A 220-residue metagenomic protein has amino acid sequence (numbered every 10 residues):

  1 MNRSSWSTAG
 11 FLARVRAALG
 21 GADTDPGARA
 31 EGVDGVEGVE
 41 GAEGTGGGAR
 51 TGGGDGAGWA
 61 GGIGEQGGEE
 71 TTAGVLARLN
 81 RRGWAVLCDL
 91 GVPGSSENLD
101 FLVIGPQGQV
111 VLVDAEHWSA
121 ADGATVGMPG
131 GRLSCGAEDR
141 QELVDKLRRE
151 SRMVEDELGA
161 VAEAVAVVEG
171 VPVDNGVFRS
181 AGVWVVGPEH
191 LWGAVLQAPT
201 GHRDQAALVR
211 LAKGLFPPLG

Functional and structural regions predicted by a protein language model:
M1-E97, G105-Q109, T125, L133-G220: Surface-exposed interaction regions that form or flank ligand-binding interfaces
D100: Cell-envelope/extracellular polymer assembly enzymes that use nucleotide-activated donors
L112-A120, G127-P129: Active-site ExK catalytic segment of metal-dependent nucleases
